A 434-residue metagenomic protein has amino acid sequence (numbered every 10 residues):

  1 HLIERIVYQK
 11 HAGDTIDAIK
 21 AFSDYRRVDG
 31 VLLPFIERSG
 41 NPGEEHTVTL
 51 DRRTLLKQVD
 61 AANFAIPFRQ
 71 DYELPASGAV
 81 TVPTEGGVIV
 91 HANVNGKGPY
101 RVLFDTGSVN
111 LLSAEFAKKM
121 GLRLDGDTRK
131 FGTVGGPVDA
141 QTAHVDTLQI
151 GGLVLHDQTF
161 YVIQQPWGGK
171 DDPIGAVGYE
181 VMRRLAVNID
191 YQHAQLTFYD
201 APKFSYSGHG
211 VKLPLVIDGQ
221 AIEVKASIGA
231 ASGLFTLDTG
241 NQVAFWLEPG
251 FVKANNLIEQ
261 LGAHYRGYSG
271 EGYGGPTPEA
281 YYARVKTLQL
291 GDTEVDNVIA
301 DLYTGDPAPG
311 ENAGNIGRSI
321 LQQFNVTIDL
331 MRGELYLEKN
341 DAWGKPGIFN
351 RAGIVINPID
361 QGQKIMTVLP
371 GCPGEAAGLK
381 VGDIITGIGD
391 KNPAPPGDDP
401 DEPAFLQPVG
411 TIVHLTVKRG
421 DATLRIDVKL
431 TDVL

Functional and structural regions predicted by a protein language model:
R5-I6, K10, A18-L434: Pepsin/retropepsin-fold aspartyl endopeptidases
